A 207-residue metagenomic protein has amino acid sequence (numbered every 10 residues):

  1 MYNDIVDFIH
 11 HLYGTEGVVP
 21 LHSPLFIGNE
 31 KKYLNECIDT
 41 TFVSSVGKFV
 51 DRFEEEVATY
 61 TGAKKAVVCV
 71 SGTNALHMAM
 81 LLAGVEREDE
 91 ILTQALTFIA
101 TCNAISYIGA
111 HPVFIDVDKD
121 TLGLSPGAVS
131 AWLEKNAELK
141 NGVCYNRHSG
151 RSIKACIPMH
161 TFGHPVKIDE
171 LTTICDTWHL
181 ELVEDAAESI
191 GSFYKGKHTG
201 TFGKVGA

Functional and structural regions predicted by a protein language model:
M1-V43: N-terminal "arm"/small-domain region of PLP-dependent enzymes with the aminotransferase-like
S23-P24, D116, T161: Conserved donor-binding loops in enzymes that form glycosidic bonds
V46-E90, A104-S106, F114-D116, E138-H148 (+1 more regions): Phosphate-binding glycine-rich loop
V68, T93, A155-P158: A short beta-strand submotif of the Rossmann-like class I SAM-dependent methyltransferase core that lines
T93, F114, L182-E184: Hydrophobic residues in well-ordered beta-strands that form the structural core
T97-T101: Conserved coil-to-alpha-helix start sites within the AMP-binding
G109: Structured binding elements
L122-A207: Active-site phosphate-binding strand-loop segment of PLP-dependent enzymes
